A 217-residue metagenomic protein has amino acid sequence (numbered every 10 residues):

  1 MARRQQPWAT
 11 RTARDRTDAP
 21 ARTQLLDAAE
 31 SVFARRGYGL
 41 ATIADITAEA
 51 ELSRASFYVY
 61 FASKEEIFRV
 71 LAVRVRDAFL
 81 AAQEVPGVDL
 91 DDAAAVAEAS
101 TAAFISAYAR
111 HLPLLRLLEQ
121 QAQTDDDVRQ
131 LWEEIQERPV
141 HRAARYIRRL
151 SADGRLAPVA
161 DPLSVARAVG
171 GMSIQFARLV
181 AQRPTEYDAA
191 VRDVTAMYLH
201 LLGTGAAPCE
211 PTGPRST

Functional and structural regions predicted by a protein language model:
M1-P20, V159, A206-T217: N-terminal intrinsically disordered/low-complexity leader segments
P20, Q24, A28, V32-E66 (+1 more regions): Helix-turn-helix
A28-V32, A107, R142, M172: Short amphipathic alpha-helical elements of helix-turn-helix/winged-helix folds
R35-G39, H111, D153: Short coil/turn segments at alpha/beta junctions that flank glycine-rich nucleotide-binding fingerprints
F61, L118-T124: Short helix-capping/turn signature of helix-turn-helix
V70, E84-P113, P162-V169, V191: Hydrophobic alpha-helical connector segments
D77-L80, A107-R110, D127-D153, L163-R167 (+2 more regions): Amphipathic alpha-helical packing segments from all-alpha helical-bundle domains
R116, Q120, R129, S151-M197 (+1 more regions): Hydrophobic/aromatic-rich alpha-helical bundle segments in the mid-to-C-terminal region
